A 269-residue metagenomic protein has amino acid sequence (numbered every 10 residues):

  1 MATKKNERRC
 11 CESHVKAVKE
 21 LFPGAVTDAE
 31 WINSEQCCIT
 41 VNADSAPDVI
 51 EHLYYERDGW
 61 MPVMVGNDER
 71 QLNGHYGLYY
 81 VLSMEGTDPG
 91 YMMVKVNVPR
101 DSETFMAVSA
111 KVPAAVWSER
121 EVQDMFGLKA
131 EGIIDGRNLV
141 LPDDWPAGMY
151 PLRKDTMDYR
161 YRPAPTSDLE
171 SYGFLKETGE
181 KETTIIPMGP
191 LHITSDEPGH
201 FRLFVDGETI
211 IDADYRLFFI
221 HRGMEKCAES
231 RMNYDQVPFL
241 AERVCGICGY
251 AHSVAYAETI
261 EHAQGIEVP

Functional and structural regions predicted by a protein language model:
M1-T209: Terminal low-complexity/charged segments
T184-P269: Active-site- and interface-proximal helix/loop "cap" or "latch" segments in soluble metabolic and energy-transducing
